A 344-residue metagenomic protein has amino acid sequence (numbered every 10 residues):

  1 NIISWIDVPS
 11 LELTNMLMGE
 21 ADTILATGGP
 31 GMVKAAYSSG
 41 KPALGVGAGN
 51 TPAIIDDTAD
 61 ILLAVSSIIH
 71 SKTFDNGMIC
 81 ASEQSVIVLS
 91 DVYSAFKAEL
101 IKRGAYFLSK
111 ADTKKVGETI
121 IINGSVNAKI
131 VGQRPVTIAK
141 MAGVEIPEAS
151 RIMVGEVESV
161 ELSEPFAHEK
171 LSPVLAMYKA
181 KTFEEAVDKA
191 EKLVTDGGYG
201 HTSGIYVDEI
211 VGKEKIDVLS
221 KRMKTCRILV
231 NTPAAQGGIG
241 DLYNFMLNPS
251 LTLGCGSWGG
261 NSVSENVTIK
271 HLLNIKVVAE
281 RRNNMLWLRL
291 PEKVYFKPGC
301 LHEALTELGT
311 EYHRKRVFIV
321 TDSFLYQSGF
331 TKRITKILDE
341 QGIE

Functional and structural regions predicted by a protein language model:
I3-A21: A structured beta-alpha segment of the ubiquitous adenosine-cofactor-binding alpha/beta core
W5-V8, G155-E156, M177-K181, V294-L301: Short acidic-hydrophobic, aromatic-tinged amphipathic segments that line or gate anion-handling sites
E12-L13, K215, E303-A304: Short acidic active-site motifs
V33-E161: ALDH superfamily catalytic-core signature
A95, G212-K215, S323-F330: Short, charged/polar "capping" segments at the starts of alpha-helices and the immediately preceding loops
V144-N284: Conserved C-terminal structural/oligomerization subdomain of aldehyde/semialdehyde dehydrogenase
M285-E344: ATP/NTP phosphate-donor binding region
